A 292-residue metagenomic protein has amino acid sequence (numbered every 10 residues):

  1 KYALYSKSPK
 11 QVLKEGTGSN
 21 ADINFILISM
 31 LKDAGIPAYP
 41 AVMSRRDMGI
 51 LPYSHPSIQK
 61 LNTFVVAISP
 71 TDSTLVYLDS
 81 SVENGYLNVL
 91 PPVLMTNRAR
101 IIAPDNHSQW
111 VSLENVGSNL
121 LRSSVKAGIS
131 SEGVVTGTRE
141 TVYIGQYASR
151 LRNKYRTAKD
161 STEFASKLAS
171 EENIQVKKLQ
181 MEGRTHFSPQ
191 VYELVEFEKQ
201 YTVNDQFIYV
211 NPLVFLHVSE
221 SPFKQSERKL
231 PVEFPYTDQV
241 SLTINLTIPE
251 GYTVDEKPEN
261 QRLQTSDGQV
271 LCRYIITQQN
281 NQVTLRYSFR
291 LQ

Functional and structural regions predicted by a protein language model:
K1-Q292: A sensor for short, sequence-defined functional sites
